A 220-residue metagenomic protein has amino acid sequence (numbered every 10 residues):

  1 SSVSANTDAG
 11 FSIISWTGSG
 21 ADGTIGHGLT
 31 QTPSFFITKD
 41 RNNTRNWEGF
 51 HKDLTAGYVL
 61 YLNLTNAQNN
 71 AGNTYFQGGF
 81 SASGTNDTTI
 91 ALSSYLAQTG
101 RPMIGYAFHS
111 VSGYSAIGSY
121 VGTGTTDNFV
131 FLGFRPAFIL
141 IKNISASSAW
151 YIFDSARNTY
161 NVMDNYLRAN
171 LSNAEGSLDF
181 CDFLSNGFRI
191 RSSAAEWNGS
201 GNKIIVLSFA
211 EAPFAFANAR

Functional and structural regions predicted by a protein language model:
S1-R220: Surface-exposed molecular-recognition determinants
